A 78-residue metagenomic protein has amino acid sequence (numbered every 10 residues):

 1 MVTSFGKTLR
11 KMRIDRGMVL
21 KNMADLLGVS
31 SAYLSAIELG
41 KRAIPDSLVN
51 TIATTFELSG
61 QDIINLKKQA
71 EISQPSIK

Functional and structural regions predicted by a protein language model:
M1-D15: A short, Lys/Arg-rich alpha-helix, primarily the initiator
I14, D25, T54: Alpha-helical residues within the helix-turn-helix
G17-S35, L66: Short alpha-helical DNA-recognition segment
S47-N65: DNA major-groove recognition helix of helix-turn-helix/homeodomain DNA-binding modules
D62-K78: Short, charged recognition helix plus adjacent turn of helix-turn-helix-like nucleic-acid-binding domains
